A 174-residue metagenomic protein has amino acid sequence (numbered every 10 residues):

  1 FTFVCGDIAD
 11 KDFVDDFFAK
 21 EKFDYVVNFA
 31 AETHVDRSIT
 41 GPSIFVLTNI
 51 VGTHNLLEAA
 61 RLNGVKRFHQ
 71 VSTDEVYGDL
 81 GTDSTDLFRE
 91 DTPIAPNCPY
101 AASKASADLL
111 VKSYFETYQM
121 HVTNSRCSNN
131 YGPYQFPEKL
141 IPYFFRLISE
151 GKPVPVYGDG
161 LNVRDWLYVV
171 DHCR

Functional and structural regions predicted by a protein language model:
F1-N130, V170: N-terminal Rossmann-like NAD(P)+-binding domain of SDR-like oxidoreductases, especially those catalyzing
V26, V154-P155: Short, structured loop/turn "capping" segments at alpha-beta junctions
F29, L147-I148: Conserved catalytic core of Hanks-type protein kinase domains
L47, P155-G158: Short, hydrophobic secondary-structure boundary micro-motifs
A102, L110, T123-N124, Q135-R146 (+1 more regions): Substrate-positioning beta->alpha
